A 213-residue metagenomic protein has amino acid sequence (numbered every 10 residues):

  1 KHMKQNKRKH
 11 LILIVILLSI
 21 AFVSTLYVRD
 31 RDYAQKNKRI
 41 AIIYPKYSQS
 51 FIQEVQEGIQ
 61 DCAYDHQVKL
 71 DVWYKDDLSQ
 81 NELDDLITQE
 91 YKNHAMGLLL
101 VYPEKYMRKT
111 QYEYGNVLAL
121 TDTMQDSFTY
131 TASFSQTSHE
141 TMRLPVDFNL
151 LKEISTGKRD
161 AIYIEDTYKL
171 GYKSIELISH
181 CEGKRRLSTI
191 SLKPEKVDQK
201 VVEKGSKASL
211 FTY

Functional and structural regions predicted by a protein language model:
K1-H2: Short, Lys/Arg-enriched N-terminal segments with co-localized hydrophobic residues within the first ~10-30 amino acids
L11-L26: Hydrophobic membrane-insertion alpha-helices, especially the h-region of bacterial N-terminal signal peptides
L13, V146, D166-Y213: Hinge/cleft segment of the Venus flytrap/periplasmic-binding protein
R29-V55, A132-S133: Short beta-strand segments enriched in small/hydrophobic residues
A41, Y91-P103, L118-L120, S135-P145 (+1 more regions): Periplasmic-binding protein-like
F51-H66, S135-S138, V146: Short, solvent-exposed amphipathic alpha-helices that sit in or adjacent to ligand/effector-binding or catalytic
D71-K92, S135-S138, V146: Structural motif
V101-T137, F148-T156: Flexible loop/hinge segments that line or gate small-molecule binding clefts
